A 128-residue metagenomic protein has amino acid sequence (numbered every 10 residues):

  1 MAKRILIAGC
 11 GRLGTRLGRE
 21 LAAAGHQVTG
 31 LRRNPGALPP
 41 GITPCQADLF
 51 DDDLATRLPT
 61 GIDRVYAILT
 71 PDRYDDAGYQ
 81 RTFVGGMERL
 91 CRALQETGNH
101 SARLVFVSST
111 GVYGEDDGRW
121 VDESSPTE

Functional and structural regions predicted by a protein language model:
I5-G9: Conserved N-terminal Rossmann-fold NAD(P)-binding element of oxidoreductases
G14-T15: N-terminal Rossmann-fold NAD(P) dinucleotide-binding loop
L21: Aromatic pocket-lining residues of Rossmann-like dinucleotide-binding sites
T29-G36, L49: N-terminal Rossmann-fold cofactor-binding loop
N34-I42, R57-L58, G114: Short loop/helix-cap segments at secondary-structure boundaries that form the rim of catalytic
I42-D63: Conserved Rossmann-fold cofactor-binding substructure of NAD(P)-dependent oxidoreductases
G61-V105: NAD(P)-cofactor binding segment of oxidoreductase domains
R89-E128: Conserved Rossmann-fold NAD(P)-dependent oxidoreductase catalytic core, especially the SDR/UDP-sugar
